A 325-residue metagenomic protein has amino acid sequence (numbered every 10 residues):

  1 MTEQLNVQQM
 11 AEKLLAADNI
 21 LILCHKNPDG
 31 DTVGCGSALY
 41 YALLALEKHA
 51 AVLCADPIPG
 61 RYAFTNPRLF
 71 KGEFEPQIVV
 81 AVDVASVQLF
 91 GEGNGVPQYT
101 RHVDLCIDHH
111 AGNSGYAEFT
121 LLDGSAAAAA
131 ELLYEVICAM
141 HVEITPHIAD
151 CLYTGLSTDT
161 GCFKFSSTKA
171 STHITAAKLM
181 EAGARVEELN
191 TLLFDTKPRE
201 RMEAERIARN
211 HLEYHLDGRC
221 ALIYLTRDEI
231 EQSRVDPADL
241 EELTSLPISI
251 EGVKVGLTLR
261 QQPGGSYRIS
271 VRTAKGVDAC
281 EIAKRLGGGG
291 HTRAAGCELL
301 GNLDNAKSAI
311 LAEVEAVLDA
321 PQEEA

Functional and structural regions predicted by a protein language model:
M1-Q8, Q88, V96-L105, G124-L133: An acidic intrinsically disordered interaction segment
T2-R61, G72-I78, T158-L286, G290-A325: Hydrophobic helix-and-loop "lid/oligomerization" segment in the mid-to-C-terminal part of catalytic domains
A11, L69-F70, G93-V96, T120-D123 (+3 more regions): A generic local secondary-structure boundary/capping motif
L39-Y40, V96-Y99, L122-D123, I174: Glycine-rich, phosphate-binding/catalytic loops in enzymes
C54, A81, C106, L121-D123 (+1 more regions): Structural signal for conserved beta-strand scaffold positions within catalytic alpha/beta enzyme cores
A63-F119: Active-site cofactor/cluster-binding pocket
H110-T175: Short alpha-helices
